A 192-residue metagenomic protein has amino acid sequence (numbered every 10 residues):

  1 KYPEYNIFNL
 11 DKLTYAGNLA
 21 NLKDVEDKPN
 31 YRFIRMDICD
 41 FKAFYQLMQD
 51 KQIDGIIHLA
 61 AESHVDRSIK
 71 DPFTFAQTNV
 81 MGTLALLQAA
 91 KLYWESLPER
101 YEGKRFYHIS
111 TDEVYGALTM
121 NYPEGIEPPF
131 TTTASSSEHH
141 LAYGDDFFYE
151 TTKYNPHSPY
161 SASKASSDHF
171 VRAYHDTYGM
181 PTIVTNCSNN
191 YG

Functional and structural regions predicted by a protein language model:
K1-N190: N-terminal Rossmann-like NAD(P)+-binding domain of SDR-like oxidoreductases, especially those catalyzing
